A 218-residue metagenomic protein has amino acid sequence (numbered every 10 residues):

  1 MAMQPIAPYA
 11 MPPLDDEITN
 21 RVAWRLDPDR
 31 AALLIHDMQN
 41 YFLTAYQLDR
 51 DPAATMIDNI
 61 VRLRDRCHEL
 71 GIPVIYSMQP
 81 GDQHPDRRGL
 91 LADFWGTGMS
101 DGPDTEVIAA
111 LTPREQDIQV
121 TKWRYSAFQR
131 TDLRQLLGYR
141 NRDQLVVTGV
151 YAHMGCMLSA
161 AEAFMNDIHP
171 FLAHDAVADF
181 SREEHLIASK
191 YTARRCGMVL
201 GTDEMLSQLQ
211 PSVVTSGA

Functional and structural regions predicted by a protein language model:
M1-A32, R62-L70, W95-A218: Active-site-adjacent betaalpha module
L26-R66, I75: Short, contiguous, helix-prone interaction/anchoring segments in small proteins
M38, Q79-G81, D175: Active-site loop/turn elements of alpha/beta-hydrolase fold enzymes, especially the short glycine-/histidine-rich
L43, P85, S181: Conserved protein kinase catalytic core
Y46, P85-L90, R130-T131: Short, conserved acidic/polar surface loops in the N-terminal third of protein domains
R50-A53, L91-D93, F164: Glycine-rich, phosphate-binding/catalytic loops in enzymes
C67-D86: Von Willebrand factor
Q83-S100: Acidic/polar short surface loop at catalytic or gating sites that assists cofactor/ion binding and chemistry
